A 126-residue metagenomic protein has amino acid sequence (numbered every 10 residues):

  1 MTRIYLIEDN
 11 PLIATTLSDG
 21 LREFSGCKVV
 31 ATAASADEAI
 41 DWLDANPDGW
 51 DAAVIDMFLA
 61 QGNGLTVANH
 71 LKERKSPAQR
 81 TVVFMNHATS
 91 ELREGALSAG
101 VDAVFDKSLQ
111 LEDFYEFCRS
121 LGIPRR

Functional and structural regions predicted by a protein language model:
E8: Conserved acidic carboxylate
P11-T32: Two-component/phosphorelay signaling modules centered on CheY-like receiver
T32-A52: Acidic, metal-coordinating helix/loop segments flanking the phosphotransfer/catalytic sites of two-component signaling
D44-D48, L71-A78, A99: Conserved phosphotransfer cores of two-component systems
V54-H70: Conserved phosphotransfer microenvironments
T66, A88-F105: Alpha4 helix (beta4-alpha4-beta5 surface) of REC/receiver domains from two-component response regulators
L109-R119: C-terminal output helix
